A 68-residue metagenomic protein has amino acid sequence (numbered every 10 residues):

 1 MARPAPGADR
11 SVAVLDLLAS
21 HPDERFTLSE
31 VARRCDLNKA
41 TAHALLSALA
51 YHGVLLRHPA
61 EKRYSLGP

Functional and structural regions predicted by a protein language model:
M1-P68: N-terminal helix-turn-helix
